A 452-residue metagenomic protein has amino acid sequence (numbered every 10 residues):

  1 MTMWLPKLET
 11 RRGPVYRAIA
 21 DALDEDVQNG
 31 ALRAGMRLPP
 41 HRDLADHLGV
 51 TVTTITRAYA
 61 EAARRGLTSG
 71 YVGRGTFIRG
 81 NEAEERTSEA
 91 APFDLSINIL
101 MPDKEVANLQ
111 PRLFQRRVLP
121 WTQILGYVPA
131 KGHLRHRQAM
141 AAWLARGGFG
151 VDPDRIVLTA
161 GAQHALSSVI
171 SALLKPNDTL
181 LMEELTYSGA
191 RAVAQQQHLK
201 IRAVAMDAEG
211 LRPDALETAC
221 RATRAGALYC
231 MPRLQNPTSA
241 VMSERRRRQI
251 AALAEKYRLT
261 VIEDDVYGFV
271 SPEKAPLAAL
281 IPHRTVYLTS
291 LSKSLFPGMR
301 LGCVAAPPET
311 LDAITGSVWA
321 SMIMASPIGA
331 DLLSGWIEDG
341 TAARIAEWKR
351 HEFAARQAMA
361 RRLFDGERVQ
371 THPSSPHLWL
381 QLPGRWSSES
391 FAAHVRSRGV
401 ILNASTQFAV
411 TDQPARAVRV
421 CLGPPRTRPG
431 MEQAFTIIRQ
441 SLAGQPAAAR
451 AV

Functional and structural regions predicted by a protein language model:
M1-L125, H136-A139, W319-S326, W348-E352 (+7 more regions): N-terminal basic, amphipathic alpha-helical segments
S69-G70, V151, L402-N403: Short beta-strand "wing" residues that participate in macromolecule-binding interfaces
I124-Y257, G268-V286, A443-A451: Conserved core of the PLP fold type I
K274-S292, D312-G316, V418: Conserved active-site segment immediately N-terminal to the catalytic lysine that forms the internal aldimine
T289-R350, A447: Conserved core segment of the aminotransferase class I/II
A305, W379-Q381, C421-G423: Short hydrophobic/aromatic beta-strand micro-patches that form the beta-sheet surface supporting nucleotide- or nucleic
R350-R361, R368-L382: Conserved glycine-rich beta-strand-loop-beta hairpin in the small C-terminal domain of fold type I
